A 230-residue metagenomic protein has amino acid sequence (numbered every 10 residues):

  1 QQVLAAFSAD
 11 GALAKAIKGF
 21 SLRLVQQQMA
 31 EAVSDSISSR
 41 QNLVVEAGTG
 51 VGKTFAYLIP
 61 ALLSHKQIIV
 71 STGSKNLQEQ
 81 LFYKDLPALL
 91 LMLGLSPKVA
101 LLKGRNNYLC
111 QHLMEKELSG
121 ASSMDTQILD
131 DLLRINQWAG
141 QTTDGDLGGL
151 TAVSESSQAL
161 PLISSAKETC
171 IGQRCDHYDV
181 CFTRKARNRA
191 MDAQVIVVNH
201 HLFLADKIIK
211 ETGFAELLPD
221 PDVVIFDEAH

Functional and structural regions predicted by a protein language model:
Q2-A16, Q67-I68, T72-I196, H201: A substrate-engagement module of RecA-like helicase motors
Q2-V44: Conserved pre-motif I regulatory segment
S34-D35, T54-Q67, K84-A88: Walker A/P-loop NTP-binding motif
S39-Y57: Walker A/P-loop
F55-P60, G94, K98, I208 (+2 more regions): Conserved P-loop NTPase motor core
R184-M191, H201-P219: Conserved helix/coil segment N-terminal to the catalytic DExD/H
L218-H230: SF2 helicase catalytic motif II
